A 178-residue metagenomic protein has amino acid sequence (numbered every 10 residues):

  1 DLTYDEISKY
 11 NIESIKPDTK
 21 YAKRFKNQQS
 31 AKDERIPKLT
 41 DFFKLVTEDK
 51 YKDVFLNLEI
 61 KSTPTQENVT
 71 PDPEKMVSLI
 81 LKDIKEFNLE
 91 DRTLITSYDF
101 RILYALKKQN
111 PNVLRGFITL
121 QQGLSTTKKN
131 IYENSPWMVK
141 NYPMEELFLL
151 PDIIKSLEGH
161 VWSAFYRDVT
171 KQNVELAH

Functional and structural regions predicted by a protein language model:
D1-G123, P143-L149, L157-F165: Metal-dependent phosphodiesterase/phospholipase catalytic core, i.e., the His/Asp/Glu-rich active-site region
Q66, K129-N130, A177: Short amphipathic alpha-helical patches
R101-L103, V169-V174: Acidic, divalent-metal-coordinating active-site segment for phosphoryl/phosphodiester hydrolysis, typified by short
K107, L176-H178: Anion (oxyanion) recognition and catalysis
L124-E133: Short, charged, surface-exposed secondary-structure boundary motifs
N134-K140, P151-I153: Extracellular glycoside hydrolase catalytic/binding regions
I153-L157, A177: Generic structural signal for hydrophobic
